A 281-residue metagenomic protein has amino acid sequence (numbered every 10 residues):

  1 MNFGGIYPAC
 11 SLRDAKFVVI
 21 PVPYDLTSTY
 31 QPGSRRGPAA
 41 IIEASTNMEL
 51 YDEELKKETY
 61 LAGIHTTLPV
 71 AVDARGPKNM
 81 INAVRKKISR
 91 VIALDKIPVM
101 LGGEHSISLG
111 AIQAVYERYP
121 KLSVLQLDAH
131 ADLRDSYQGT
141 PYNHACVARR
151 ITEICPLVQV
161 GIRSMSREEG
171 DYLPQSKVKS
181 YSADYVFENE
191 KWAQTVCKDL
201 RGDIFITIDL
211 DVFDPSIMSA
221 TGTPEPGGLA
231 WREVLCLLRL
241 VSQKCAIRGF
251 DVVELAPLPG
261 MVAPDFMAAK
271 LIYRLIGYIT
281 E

Functional and structural regions predicted by a protein language model:
M1-E281: Conserved alpha-helical scaffold segments that buttress catalytic/binding sites
